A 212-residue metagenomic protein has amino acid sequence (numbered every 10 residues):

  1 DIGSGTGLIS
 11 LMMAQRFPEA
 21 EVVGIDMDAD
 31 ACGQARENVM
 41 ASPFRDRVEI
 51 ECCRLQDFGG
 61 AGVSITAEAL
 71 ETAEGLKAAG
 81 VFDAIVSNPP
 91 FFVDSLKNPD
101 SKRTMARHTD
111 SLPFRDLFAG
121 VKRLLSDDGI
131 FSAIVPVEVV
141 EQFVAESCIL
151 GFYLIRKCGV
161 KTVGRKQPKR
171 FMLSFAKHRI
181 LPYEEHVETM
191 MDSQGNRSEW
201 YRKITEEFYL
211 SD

Functional and structural regions predicted by a protein language model:
D1-I65, A69, G75-G80, A84-S87 (+1 more regions): Conserved SAM/SAH cofactor-binding pocket of Class I
G59-G60, V163-Q167: Acidic pyrophosphate-coordinating catalytic loop
N88-P89, V135: Hydrophobic alpha-helix-in-membranes signature
P89-D116: Mobile active-site "lid"/loop adjacent to the S-adenosyl-L-methionine
L112-K161, P168: Conserved Class I SAM-dependent methyltransferase catalytic core
R165-D212: SAM/dcSAM-binding transferase cores
